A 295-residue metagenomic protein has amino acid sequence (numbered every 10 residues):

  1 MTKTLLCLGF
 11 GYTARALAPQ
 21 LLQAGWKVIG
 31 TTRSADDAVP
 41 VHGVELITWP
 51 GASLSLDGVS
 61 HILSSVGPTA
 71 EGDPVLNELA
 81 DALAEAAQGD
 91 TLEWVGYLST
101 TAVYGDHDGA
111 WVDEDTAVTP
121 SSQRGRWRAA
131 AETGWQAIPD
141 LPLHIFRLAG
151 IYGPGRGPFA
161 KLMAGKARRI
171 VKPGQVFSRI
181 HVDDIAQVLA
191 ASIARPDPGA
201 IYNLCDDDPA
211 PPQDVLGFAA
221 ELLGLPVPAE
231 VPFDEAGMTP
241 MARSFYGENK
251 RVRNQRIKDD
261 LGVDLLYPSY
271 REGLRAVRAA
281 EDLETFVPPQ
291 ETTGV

Functional and structural regions predicted by a protein language model:
D57-Y97, A130: NAD(P)-cofactor binding segment of oxidoreductase domains
D81-S121: Conserved Rossmann-fold NAD(P)-dependent oxidoreductase catalytic core, especially the SDR/UDP-sugar
D108-I145: Catalytic helix-loop patch of NAD(P)-dependent Rossmann-fold dehydrogenases
A129, D140-L141, I151-A164, A191-Y202 (+1 more regions): Glycine/proline-rich active-site loop of Rossmann-fold NAD(P)-dependent oxidoreductases
K161-I180, D184, V188: A conserved pocket-lining segment of Rossmann-fold NAD(P)-dependent short-chain dehydrogenase/reductase
V188-L189, R195-A242, V287-V295: Mid/C-terminal beta-alpha module of Rossmann-like enzyme folds, strongest in SDR-family dehydrogenases/epimerases
G217, A236-D264: Conserved C-terminal active-site "lid" loop/helix of NAD(P)H-dependent oxidoreductases that clamps the redox cofactor
P268-V295: Amphipathic terminal alpha-helices
